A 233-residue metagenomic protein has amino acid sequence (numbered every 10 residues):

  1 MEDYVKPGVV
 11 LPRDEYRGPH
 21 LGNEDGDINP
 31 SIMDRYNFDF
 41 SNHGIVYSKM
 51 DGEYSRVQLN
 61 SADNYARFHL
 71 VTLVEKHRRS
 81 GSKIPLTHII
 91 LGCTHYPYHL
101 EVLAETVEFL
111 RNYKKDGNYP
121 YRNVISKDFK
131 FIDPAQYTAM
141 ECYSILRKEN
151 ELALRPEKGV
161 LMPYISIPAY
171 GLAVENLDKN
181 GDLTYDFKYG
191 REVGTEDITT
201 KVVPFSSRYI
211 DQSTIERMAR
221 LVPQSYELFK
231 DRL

Functional and structural regions predicted by a protein language model:
M1-L233: Non-catalytic structural scaffold of enzyme domains
